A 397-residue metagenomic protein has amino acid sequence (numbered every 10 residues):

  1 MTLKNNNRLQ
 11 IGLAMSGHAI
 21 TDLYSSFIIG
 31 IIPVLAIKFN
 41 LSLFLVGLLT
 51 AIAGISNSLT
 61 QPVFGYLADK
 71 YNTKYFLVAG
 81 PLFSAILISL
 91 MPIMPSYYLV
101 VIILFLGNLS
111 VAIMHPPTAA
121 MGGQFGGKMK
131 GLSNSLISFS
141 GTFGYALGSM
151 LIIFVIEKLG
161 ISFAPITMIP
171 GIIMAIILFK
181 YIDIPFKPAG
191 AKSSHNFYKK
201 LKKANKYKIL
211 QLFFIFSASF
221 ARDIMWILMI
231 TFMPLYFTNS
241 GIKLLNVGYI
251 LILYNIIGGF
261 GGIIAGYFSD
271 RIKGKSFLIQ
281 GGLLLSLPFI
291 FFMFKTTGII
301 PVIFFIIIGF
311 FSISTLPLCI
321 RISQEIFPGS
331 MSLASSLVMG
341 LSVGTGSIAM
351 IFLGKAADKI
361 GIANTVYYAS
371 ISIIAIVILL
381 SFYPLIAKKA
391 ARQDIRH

Functional and structural regions predicted by a protein language model:
I28-I29, L210-I252, I256-G259: Extracytoplasmic gate region of multi-pass secondary transporters
L59-P95: Conserved MFS/SLC helix-loop-helix module at the cytosolic interface between two early adjacent transmembrane helices
T60-N72, I156, G262-K273, A357-D358: Helix-to-loop junctions at the C-terminal end of transmembrane segments in multipass secondary transporters
Y75-L90, F277-F291, S370: Structural signature of the two symmetry-related core transmembrane helices
I103-S140: Cytoplasmic helix-loop-helix junction between adjacent transmembrane helices in 12-TM secondary transporters
L136-D183: Helix-loop-helix hairpin linking two adjacent transmembrane segments in secondary transporters
I169-S194, L379-P384: C-terminal membrane-cytosol helix-exit motif in multi-pass small-molecule transporters
G274-C319: C-terminal transmembrane helical hairpin of 12-TM major facilitator-type secondary transporters
